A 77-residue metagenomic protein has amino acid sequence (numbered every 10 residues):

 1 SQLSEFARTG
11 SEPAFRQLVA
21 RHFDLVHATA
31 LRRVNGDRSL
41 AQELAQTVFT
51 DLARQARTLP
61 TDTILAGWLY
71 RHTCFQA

Functional and structural regions predicted by a protein language model:
S1-E5: Extreme N-terminal regulatory/targeting segments of RNA polymerase sigma factors
R8-Q17, H27-T47, R57-T63: Short, charged helix-capping/linker segments at alpha-helix termini
V26, A30, A56, L69 (+1 more regions): Hydrophobic-face residues of short alpha-helical interaction/recognition segments
E43-T50, T63-F75: Structural recognition of an alpha-helix C-terminal capping motif at a helix-to-coil junction
